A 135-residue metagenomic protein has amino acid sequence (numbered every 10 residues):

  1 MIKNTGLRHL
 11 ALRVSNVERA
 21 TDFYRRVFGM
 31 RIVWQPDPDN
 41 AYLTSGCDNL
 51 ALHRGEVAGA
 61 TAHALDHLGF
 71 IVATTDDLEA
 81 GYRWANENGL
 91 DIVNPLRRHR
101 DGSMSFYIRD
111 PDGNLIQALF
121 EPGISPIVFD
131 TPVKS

Functional and structural regions predicted by a protein language model:
M1-K3, Y82-S135: Vicinal oxygen chelate
L7-S15, T44, A60-W84, M104-R109 (+1 more regions): Vicinal oxygen chelate
E18-R31: Amphipathic alpha-helical segments
M30-R31, A51, L90-P95: A short linear hydrophobic-aromatic micro-motif
R31-A64, L115-P122: Conserved short beta-strand elements that form part of the metal-binding/catalytic scaffold of enzyme active sites
